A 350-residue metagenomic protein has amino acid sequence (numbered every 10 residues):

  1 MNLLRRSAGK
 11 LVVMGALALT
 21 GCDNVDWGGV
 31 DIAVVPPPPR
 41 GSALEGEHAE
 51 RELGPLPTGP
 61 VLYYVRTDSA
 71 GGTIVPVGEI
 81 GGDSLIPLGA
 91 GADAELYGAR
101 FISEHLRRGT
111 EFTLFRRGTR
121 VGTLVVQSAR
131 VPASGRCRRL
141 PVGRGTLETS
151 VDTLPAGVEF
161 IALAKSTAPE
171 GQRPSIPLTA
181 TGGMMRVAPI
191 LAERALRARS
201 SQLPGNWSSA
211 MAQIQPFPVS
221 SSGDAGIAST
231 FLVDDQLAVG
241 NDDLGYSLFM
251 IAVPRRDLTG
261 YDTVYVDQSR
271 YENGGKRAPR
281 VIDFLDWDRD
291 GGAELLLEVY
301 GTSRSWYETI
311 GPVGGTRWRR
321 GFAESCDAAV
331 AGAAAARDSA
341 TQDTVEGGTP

Functional and structural regions predicted by a protein language model:
N2-V12: Bacterial N-terminal signal peptides that target proteins for export
L19-G21: C-terminal motif of bacterial Sec signal peptides marking the signal peptidase cleavage site
D23-D26: Bacterial signal peptide processing site
S69-R186: Solvent-exposed N-terminal domain segments of exported/luminal and surface proteins
A212-S222, P279-W287, A336: Beta-propeller blade termini
S220-L232, D288-V299: Acidic/hydrophobic-patterned starts of short beta strands in beta-sheet-rich repeat architectures
L237-I251, S303-G311: Structural motif
A252-E272, I310-W318: Surface-exposed loop/turn elements that mediate protein-protein interactions on large endomembrane-trafficking
